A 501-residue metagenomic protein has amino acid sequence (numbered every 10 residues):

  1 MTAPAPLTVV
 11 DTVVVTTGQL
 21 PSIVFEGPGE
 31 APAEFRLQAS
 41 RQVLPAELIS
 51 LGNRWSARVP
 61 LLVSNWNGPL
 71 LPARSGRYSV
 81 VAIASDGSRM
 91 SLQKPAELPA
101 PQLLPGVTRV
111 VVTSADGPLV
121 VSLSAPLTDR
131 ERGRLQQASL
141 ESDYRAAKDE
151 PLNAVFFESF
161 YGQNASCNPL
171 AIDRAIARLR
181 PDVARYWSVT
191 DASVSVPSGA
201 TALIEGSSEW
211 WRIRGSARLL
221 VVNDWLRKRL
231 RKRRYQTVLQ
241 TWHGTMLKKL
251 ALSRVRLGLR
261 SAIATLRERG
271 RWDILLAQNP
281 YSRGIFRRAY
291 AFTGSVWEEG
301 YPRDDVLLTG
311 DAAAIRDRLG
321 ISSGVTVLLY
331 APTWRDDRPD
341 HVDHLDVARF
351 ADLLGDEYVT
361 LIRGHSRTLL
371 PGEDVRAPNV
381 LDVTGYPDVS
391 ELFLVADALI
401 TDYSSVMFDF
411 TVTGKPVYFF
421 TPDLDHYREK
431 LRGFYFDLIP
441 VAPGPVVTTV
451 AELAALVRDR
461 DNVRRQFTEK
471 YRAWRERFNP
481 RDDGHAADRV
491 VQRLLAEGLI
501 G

Functional and structural regions predicted by a protein language model:
M1-A154, R178, D182-V183: Basic, ligand-binding patches in group-transfer machinery, especially extracytoplasmic/periplasmic segments
P126-E141, T245-D340, S366, Q466-Y471: A nucleotide-sugar donor-handling region in carbohydrate enzymes
R145-E209: Low-complexity, highly charged intrinsically disordered N-terminal segments that act as targeting/localization
Q163-P181, A289, E298-R376, V447-T449 (+2 more regions): Conserved catalytic-core segment of nucleotide-activated headgroup transferases in glycan assembly
L170-R174, S198-A264: Extended catalytic core of nucleotide-activated donor transferases of GT-like folds
L203-L219, S366-F408, V412, V441: Donor nucleotide-activated moiety binding/catalytic core segment of transferases that use nucleotide-activated donors
V222-K249, Y386-L431: A donor-sugar binding/catalytic signature common to diverse glycosyltransferases and related nucleotide-sugar
A398, S405-F478: Catalytic binding pocket for nucleotide-activated donors in carbohydrate/polymer assembly enzymes
